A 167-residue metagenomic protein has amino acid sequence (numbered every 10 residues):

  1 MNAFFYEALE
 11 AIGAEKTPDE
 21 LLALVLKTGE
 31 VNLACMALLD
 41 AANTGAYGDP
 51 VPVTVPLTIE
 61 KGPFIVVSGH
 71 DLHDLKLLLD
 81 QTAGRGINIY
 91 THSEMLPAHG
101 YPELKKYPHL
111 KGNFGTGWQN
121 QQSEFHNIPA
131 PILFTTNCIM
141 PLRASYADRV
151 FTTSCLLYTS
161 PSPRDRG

Functional and structural regions predicted by a protein language model:
M1-Y101, H126: Catalytic cofactor-binding cores of redox enzymes
V55, A98, Y107, P131-T135: Extended, well-ordered protein cores
L72-D74, C138-P141: Short acidic, S/G/P-rich loop/turn micro-motifs used as interaction or catalytic elements
L77-D80, G100-K106, R143-D148: Short acidic, glycine/serine/threonine-rich loops at helix termini
K111-M140: Phosphate/diphosphate-binding loops
Y146-L157: A short, gly/pro- and small-residue-rich
Y158-D165: Conserved small/polar residues in nucleotide/adenosyl-binding loops
